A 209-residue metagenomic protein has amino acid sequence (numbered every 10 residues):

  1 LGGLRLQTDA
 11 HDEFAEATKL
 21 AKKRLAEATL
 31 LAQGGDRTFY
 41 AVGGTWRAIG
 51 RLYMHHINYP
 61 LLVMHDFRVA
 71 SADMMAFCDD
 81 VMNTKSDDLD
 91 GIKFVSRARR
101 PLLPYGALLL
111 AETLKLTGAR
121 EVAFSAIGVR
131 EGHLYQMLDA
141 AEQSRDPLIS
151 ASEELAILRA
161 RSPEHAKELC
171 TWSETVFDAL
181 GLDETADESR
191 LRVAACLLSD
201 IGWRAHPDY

Functional and structural regions predicted by a protein language model:
L1-Y209: Helical "lid/coupling" subdomains associated with nucleotide-phosphate turnover
